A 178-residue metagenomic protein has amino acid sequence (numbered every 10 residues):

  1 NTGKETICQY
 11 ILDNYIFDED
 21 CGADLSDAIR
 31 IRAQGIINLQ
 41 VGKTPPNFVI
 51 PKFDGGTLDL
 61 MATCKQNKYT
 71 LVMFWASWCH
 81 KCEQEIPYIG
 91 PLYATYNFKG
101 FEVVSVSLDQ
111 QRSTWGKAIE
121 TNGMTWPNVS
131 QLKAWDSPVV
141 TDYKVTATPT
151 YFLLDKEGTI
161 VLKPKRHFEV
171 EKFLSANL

Functional and structural regions predicted by a protein language model:
N1-L58: Oxidative protein folding and maturation machinery
T44, K68, T146-T148: Short, small/polar residue-rich loop motifs at catalytic or cofactor-binding pockets
L58-D59, V161: Generic structural signal for well-ordered beta-strand positions
L60-E83, I89: Short active-site neighborhood of thiol/selenol oxidoreductases, capturing the structured segment around
L71-V72, V103, Y151: Hydrophobic beta-strand anchors of alpha/beta hydrolase catalytic cores
F74, V104-L108, V129: The conserved SAM/SAH-binding core of class I Rossmann-like methyltransferase domains, concentrating on the hydrophobic
E83-N122, W135-T141: Structural microenvironment flanking redox-active thiols in thiol-disulfide oxidoreductases
M124, Q131-S175: Thiol/disulfide oxidoreductase modules built on the thioredoxin-like
